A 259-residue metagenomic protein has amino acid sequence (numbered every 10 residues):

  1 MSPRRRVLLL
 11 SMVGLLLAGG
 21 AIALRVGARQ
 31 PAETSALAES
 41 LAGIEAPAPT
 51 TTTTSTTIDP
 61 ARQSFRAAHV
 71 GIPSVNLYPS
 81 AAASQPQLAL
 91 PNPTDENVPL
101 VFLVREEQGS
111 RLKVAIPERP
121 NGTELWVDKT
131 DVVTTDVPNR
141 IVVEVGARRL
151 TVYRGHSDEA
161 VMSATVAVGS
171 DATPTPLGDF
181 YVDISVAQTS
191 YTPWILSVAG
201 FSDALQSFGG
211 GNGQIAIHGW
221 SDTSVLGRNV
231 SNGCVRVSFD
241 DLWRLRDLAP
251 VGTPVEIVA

Functional and structural regions predicted by a protein language model:
M1-L17: N-terminal export and membrane-targeting signals
L10-L15, T50-T57, D131-R140, T173-L177 (+1 more regions): Exported/periplasmic cell-wall-interacting domains
I22-T34: Hydrophobic single-pass membrane-insertion segments
T34-A38, G43-A46, T56-L103: Beta-loop motif signature
T34-P49, S55-Q63, I116-V143, T173: Boundary regions of SH3-family modules and the immediately adjacent low-complexity/disordered segments in eukaryotic
Q63-F65, V70-S74, P99, G109-R111 (+8 more regions): Extracytoplasmic
A81, Q108, I116-P120, D131 (+7 more regions): A mature extracytoplasmic/lumenal domain signature
T94-T130: SH3/SH3-like beta-barrel superfamily modules
